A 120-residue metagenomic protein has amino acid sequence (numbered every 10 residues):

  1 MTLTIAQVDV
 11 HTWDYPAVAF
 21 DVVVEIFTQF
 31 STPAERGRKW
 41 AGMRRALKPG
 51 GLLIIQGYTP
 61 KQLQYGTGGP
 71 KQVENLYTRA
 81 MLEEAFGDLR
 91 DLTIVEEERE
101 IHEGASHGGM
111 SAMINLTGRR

Functional and structural regions predicted by a protein language model:
M1-H11: Conserved SAM-binding strand-loop segment of SAM-dependent methyltransferases
H11-V22: A short acidic, Gly/Pro-enriched loop at the edge of an enzyme's catalytic core that lines a small-molecule cofactor
D21-Q29: Residues lining the SAM
F30-M43: A short, conserved alpha-helix within the catalytic core of class I
G50-Y58: Conserved beta-strand signature within the Rossmann-like core of class I S-adenosyl-L-methionine
G57-V73: Short, glycine-/aromatic-enriched active-site segment of Class I SAM-dependent methyltransferases
E74-E96, I114: Short alpha-helix
H102-R120: Core SAM-dependent methyltransferase catalytic element
